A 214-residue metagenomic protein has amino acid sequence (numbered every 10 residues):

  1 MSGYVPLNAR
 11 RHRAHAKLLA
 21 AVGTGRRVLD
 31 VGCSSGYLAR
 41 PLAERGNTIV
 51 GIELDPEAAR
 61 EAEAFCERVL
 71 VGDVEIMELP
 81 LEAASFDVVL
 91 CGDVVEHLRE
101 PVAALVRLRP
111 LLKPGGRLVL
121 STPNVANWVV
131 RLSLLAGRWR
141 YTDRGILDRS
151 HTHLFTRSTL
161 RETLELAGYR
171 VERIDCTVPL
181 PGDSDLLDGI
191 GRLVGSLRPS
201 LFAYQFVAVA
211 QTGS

Functional and structural regions predicted by a protein language model:
M1-A84, V88-L90, V102-L105, T122 (+2 more regions): Conserved N-terminal segment of class I S-adenosyl-L-methionine
G92-H97: Short catalytic micro-motifs in class I SAM-dependent methyltransferases
R99-A103, V130: Short N-terminal helix/helix-N-cap motif within the alpha/beta-hydrolase-1
A103-R117: A short glycine-rich, Lys/Arg-flanked "PGG" loop and its adjoining helix->strand segment in the class I
L120-T142: Conserved class I S-adenosyl-L-methionine
T142-T159: Acceptor-substrate binding/catalytic loop of class I
L160-D175: A SAM-dependent methyltransferase catalytic signature shared across enzymes that methylate proteins
